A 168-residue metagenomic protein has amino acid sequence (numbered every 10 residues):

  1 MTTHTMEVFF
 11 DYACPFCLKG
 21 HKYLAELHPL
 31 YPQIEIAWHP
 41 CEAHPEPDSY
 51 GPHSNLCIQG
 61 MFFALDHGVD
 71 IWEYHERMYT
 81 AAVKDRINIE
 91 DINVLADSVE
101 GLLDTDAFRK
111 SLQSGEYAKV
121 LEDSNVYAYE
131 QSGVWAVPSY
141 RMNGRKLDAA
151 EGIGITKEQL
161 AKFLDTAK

Functional and structural regions predicted by a protein language model:
M1-H4: A short beta-strand-turn-helix
E7-Y12, L18-S98: Structural alpha/beta surface segment adjacent to cysteine/selenocysteine redox centers across thiol/disulfide enzymes
F9-F10, H21-P32, A96-K168: C-terminal cap of thioredoxin/glutaredoxin-like
